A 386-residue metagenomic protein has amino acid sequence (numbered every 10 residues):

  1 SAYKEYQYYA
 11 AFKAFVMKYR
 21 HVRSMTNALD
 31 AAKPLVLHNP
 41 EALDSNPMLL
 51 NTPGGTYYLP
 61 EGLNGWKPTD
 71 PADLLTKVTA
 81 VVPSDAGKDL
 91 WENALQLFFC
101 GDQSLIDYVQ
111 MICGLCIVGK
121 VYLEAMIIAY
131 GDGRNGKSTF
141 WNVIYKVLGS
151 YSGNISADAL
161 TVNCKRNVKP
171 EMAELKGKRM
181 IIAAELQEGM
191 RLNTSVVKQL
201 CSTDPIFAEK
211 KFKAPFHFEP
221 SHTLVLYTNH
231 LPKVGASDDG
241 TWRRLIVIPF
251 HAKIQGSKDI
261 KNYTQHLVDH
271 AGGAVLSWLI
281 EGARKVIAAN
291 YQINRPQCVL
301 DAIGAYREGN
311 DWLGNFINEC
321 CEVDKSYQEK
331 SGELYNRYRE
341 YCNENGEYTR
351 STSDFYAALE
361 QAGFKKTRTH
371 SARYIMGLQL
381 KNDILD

Functional and structural regions predicted by a protein language model:
S1-V78, K330, R350: Intein modules and their embedded homing endonuclease domains
A42-S45, L49-L50, T56-G177, I246-I248 (+6 more regions): P-loop NTPase catalytic core of nucleic-acid-dependent motor ATPases
I127-G131, L224-V225, F355: Extended hydrophobic secondary-structure segments that form protein cores and membrane-embedded regions
N142, K146-P170, M190-T194, F207-P215 (+5 more regions): Positively charged interface segments
G177-M180, P220-L224: Loop/turn-to-beta-strand initiation segments
E185: Walker B catalytic acidic pair
Q199-S202: AAA+ P-loop NTPase catalytic core and its hallmark functional loops
K285-S326: Conserved alpha/beta core segments of nucleic-acid transaction machinery
